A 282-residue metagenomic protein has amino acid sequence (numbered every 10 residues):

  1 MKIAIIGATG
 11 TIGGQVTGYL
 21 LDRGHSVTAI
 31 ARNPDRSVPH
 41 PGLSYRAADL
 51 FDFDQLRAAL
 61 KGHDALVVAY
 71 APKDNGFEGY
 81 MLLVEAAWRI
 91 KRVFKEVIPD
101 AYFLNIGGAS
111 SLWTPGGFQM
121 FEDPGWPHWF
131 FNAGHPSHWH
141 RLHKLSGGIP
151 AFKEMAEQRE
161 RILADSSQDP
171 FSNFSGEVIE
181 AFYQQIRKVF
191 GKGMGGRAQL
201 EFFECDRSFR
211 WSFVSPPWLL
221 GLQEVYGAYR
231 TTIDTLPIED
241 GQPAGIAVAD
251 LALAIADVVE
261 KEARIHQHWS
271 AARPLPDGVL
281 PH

Functional and structural regions predicted by a protein language model:
I3-R23: N-terminal Rossmann NAD(P)H-binding glycine-rich loop of SDR-like oxidoreductase domains
A4, T28, S212: Conserved beta-strand positions in the Rossmann-like core of class I SAM-dependent methyltransferases
I12, L66, Q199, V214 (+1 more regions): Non-catalytic, hydrophobic alpha-helical segments
A29, P34-D100: NAD(P)H-binding glycine-rich loop region in Rossmannoid oxidoreductase-like domains and their noncatalytic homologs
N75-E224: Glycine-/Pro-rich loop/turn segments that contact NAD(P) or position catalytic residues in Rossmann-like domains
K192-A198, D240, A244-A256: Substrate-positioning beta->alpha
R207, G221-A228, V258-Q267: Glycine/proline-rich active-site loop of Rossmann-fold NAD(P)-dependent oxidoreductases
A247-P276, L280-H282: Alpha-helical substrate-binding/gating segment
